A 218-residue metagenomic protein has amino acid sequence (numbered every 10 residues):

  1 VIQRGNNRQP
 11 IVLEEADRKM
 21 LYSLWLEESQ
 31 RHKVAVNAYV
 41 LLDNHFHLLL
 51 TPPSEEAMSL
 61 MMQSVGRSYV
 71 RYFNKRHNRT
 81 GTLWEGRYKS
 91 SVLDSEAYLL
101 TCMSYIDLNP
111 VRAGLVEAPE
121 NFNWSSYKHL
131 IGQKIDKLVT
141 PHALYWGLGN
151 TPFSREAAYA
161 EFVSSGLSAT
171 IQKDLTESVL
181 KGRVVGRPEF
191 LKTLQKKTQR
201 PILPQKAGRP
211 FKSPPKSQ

Functional and structural regions predicted by a protein language model:
I2-D43, T51-Q218: Short Pro-Cys-Gly-centered "Cys-loop" motif that presents a nucleophilic cysteine in a tight turn
